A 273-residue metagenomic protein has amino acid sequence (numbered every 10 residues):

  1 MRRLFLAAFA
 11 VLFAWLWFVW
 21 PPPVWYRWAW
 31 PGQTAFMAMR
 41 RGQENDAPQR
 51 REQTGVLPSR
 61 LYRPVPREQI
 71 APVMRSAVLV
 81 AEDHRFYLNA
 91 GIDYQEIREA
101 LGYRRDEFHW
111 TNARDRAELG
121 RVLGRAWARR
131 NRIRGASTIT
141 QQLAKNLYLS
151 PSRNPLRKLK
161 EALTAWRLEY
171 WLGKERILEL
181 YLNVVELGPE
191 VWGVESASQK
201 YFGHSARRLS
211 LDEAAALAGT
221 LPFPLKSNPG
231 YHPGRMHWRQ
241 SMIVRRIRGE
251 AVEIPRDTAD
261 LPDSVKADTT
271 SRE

Functional and structural regions predicted by a protein language model:
M1-E273: Juxtamembrane regions of bacterial inner-membrane/periplasmic proteins, predominantly the peptidoglycan biogenesis
